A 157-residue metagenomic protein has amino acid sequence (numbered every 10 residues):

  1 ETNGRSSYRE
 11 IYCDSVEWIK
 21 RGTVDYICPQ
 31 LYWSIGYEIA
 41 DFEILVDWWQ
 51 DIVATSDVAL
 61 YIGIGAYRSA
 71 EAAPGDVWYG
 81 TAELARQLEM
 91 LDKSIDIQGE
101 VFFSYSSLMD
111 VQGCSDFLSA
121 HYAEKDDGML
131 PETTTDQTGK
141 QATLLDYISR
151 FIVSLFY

Functional and structural regions predicted by a protein language model:
E1-R5: Beta-propeller domains
S6-E10: Short gly/ser/thr-rich secondary-structure transition/capping motifs
Y12-E38, I52-L145: Substrate-binding cleft of secreted/luminal carbohydrate-active enzymes
E38-V46: Active-site-adjacent beta->alpha loops and helix N-cap segments on the catalytic face of soluble alpha/beta enzymes
V46-I52: Short amphipathic alpha-helices and their capping/turn segments at secondary-structure boundaries
A142-Y157: Short hydrophobic helices that act as membrane-entry/anchoring signals
